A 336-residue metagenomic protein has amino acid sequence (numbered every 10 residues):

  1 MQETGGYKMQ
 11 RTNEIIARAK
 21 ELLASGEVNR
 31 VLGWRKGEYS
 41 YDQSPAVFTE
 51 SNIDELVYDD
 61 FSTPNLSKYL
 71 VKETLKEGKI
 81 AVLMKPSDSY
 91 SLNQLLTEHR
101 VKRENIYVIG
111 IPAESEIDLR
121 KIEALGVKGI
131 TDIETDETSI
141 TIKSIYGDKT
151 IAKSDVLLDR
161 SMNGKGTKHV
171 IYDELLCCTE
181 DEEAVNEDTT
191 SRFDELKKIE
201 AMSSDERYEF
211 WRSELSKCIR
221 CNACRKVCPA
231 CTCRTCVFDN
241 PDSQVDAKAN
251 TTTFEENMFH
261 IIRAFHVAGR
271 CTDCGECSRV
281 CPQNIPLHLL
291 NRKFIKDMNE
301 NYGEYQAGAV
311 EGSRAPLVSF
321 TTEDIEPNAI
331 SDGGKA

Functional and structural regions predicted by a protein language model:
Q2-W211: Iron-sulfur-associated redox domains of electron-transfer enzymes in respiratory and anaerobic energy metabolism
Q10, E14-A17, F61, S213 (+4 more regions): Conserved active-site and cofactor/substrate-binding residues in soluble primary-metabolism enzymes
L22, G26-N29, H99, C221 (+3 more regions): Short secondary-structure junctions and interdomain/linker hinges
Y41-D42, I117-L119, K226-V227, C236-D239: Short acidic/glycine-rich loop or secondary-structure boundary segments that cap or lie
S87, D159-K165, C218-C224, C228-C231 (+3 more regions): Short cysteine clusters
Y90, K226, H288: Glycine-centered loop/turn positions within well-structured domains that cap or flank conserved ligand/cofactor-binding
I133, P229, N240: Metal-ion/cofactor- or nucleotide/acyl-coenzyme-handling active-site neighborhoods
S191-S216, C233-A336: Ferredoxin-type iron-sulfur electron-transfer modules in oxidoreductases and energy-metabolism complexes
